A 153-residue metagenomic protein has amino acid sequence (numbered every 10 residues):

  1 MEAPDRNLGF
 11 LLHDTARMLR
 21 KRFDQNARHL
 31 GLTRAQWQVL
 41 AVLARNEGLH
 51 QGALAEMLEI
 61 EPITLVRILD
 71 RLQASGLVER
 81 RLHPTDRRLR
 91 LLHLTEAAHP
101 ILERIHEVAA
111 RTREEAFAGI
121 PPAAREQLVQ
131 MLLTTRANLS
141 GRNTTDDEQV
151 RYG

Functional and structural regions predicted by a protein language model:
M1, P122-G153: C-terminal regulatory/oligomerization modules of transcriptional regulators
M1-L30, E96, D146, V150-G153: N-terminal leader segment of winged-helix/HTH proteins
L11, M18, R22, Q38-A41 (+2 more regions): Pre-recognition alpha-helix immediately N-terminal to the DNA-recognition helix within helix-turn-helix or winged-helix
R20, G48, G52, E56 (+1 more regions): Charged, amphipathic alpha-helical coiled-coil/dimerization segments
A35, I63: Key DNA-contact positions within bacterial/archaeal DNA-binding proteins
W37, E47-G48: Residue at a beta-strand N-cap/secondary-structure junction
